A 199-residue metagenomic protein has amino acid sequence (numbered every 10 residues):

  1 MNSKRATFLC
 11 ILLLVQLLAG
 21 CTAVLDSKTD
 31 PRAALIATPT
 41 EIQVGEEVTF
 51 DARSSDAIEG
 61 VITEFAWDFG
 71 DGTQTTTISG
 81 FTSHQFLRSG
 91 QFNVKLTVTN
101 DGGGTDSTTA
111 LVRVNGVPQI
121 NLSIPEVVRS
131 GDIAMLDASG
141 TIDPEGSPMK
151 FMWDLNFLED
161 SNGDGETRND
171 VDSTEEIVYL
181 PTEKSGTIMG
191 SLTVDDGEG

Functional and structural regions predicted by a protein language model:
M1-F8: Bacterial N-terminal signal peptides that target proteins for export
C10, Q16, G20-G199: Extracellular/lumenal mature domains of secreted and surface-exposed proteins
